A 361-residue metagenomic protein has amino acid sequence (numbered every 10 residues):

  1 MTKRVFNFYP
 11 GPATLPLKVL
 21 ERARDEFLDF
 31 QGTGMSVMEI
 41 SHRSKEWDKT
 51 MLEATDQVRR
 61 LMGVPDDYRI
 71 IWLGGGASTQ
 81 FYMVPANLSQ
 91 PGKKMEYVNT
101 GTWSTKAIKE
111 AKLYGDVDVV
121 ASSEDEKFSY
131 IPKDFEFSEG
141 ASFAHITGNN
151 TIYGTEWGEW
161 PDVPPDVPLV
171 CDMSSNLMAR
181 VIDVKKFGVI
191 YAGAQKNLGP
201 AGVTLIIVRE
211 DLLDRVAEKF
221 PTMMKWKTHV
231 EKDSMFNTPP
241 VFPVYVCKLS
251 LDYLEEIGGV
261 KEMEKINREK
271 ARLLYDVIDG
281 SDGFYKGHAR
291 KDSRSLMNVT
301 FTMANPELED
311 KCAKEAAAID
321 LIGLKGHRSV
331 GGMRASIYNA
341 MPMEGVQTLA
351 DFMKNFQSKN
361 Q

Functional and structural regions predicted by a protein language model:
M1-I40: N-terminal "arm"/small-domain region of PLP-dependent enzymes with the aminotransferase-like
V5, A318, H327, G331-Q361: PLP-dependent enzyme catalytic core of the Aspartate aminotransferase-like
G11, A111, S122-L177: Active-site phosphate-binding strand-loop segment of PLP-dependent enzymes
P16, A194-Y275, R290, K359-Q361: Active-site C-terminal subdomain of aminotransferase-like
G32-Q80, N87, T102, E110: Conserved N-terminal alpha-helix of the aminotransferase class I/II PLP-enzyme fold
S78-A144: PLP-dependent aminotransferase-like
V170, V184-Q195: Conserved active-site segment immediately N-terminal to the catalytic lysine that forms the internal aldimine
Y285-A316: Conserved PLP-binding catalytic core of the aspartate aminotransferase-like
